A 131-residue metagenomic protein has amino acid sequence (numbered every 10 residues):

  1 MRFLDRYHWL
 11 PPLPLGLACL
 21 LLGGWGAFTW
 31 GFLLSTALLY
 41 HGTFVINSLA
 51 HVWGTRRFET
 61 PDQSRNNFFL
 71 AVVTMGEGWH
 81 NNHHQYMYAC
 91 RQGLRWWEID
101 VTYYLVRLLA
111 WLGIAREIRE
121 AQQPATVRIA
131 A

Functional and structural regions predicted by a protein language model:
M1-M75, Y104, A115, E120-A131: Hydrophobic transmembrane alpha-helical segments that form the core helix bundle of multi-pass membrane enzymes
D5-H8, Y86-E98: Interfacial loop-to-transmembrane junctions
H83: Pseudouridine synthase
Q92-I118: Hydrophobic alpha-helical transmembrane segments and immediately flanking/interface helices in integral membrane
